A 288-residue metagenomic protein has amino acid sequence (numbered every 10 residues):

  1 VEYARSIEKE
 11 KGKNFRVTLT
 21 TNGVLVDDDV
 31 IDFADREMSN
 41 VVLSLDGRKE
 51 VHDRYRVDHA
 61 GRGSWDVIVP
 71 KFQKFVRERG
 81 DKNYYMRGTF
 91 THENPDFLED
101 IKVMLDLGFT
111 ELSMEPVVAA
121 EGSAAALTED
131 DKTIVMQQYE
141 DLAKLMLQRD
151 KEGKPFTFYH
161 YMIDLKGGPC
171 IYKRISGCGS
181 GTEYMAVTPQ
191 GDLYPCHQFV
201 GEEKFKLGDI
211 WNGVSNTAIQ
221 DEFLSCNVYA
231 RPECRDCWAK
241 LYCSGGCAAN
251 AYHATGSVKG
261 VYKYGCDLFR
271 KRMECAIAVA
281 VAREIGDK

Functional and structural regions predicted by a protein language model:
V1-V117: Radical SAM/AdoMet-radical enzyme domain recognition
E50-Y55, E111-T133, F156-P169, Q198-L207: Flexible glycine/acidic-rich beta-alpha junction loops that bind and position SAM and/or redox cofactors in anaerobic
I134-G167, H197-S244: C-terminal accessory region of radical SAM enzymes
P169-I175: Short, flexible cytosolic linker that couples an ABC transmembrane/permease module to its adjacent nucleotide-binding
C178-G181: Short, small/polar residue-rich loop motifs at catalytic or cofactor-binding pockets
Q190-D192, Y229-K288: Radical SAM enzyme core and accessory elements
